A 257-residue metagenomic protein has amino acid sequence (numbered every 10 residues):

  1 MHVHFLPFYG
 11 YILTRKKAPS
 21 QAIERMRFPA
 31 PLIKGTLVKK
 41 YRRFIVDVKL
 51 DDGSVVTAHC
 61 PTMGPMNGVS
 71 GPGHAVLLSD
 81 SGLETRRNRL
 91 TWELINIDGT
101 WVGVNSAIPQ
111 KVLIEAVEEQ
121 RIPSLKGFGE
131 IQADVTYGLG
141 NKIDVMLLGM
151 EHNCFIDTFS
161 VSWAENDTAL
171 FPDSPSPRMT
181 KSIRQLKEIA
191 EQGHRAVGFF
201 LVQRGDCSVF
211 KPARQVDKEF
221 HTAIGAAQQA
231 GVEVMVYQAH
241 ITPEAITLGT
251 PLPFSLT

Functional and structural regions predicted by a protein language model:
P7, Y11-A22: Short, positively charged and aromatic/hydrophobic N-terminal segments
R43-D47: Short aromatic-glycine-enriched beta-strand elements
V55-N67: Beta-strand/loop nucleic-acid-binding surfaces
G64-L77: Short nucleic-acid-contacting surface segments enriched for D/E, G, S/T with interspersed K/R
R86-D98: OB-fold/S1-family single-stranded nucleic acid-binding modules
I97-A107, P123-S162, K181-R184, A239-E244: Active-site metal-binding core of divalent-cation-utilizing nuclease and nuclease-like domains
E165-P177, R184-V216, Q238: Nucleic-acid nuclease catalytic cores
Q203-T257: Domain-level recognition of nuclease-like catalytic cores that cleave nucleotide substrates
